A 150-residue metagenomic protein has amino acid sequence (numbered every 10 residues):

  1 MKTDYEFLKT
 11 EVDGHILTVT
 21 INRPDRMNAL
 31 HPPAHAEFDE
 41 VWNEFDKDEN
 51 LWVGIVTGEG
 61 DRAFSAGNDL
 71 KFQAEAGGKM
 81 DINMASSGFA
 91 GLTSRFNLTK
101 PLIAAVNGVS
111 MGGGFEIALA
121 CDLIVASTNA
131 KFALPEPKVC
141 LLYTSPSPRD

Functional and structural regions predicted by a protein language model:
M1-D61: Conserved CoA-thioester-binding segment of acyl-CoA-metabolizing enzymes
V19, V56, D69, I117-L119: Hydrophobic/aromatic residues within transmembrane alpha-helices of multi-pass small-molecule transporters
H35-D39, N43-K47, L70-N107: An acidic, glycine-rich surface segment that forms the CoA-thioester-binding/catalytic face of crotonase-fold enzymes
E59, T93-V139: Glycine-rich beta-to-alpha active-site loop
D61-F72: Amphipathic alpha-helical interaction surfaces in cytosolic regulatory modules
G67, F89, G112, L142: Glycine-rich phosphate-binding loop at the start of an alpha helix
Y143-D150: Conserved small/polar residues in nucleotide/adenosyl-binding loops
